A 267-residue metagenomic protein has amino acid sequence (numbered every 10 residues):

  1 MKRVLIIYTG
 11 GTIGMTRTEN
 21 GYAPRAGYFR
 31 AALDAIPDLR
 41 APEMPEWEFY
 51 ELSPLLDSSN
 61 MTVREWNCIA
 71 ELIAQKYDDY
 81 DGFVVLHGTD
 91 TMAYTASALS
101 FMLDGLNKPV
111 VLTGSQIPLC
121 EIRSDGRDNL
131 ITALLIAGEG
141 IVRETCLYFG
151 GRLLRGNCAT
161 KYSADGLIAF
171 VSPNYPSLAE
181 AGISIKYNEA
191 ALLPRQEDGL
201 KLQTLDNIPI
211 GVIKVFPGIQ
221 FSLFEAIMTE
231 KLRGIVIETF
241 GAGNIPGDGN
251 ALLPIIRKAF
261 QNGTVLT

Functional and structural regions predicted by a protein language model:
M1-Q75: ATP/NTP phosphate-donor binding region
K2, I7-G11, R17, F29-A41 (+3 more regions): Accessory alpha-helical/coil subdomains and C-terminal extensions that flank or cap enzyme catalytic cores
T9-T12, G88-T89, S115-P118, G150 (+1 more regions): Short, ordered loop/turn segments at secondary-structure junctions
G10-G11, V84, A133, G151 (+1 more regions): Buried hydrophobic positions in well-ordered alpha/beta secondary-structure cores of metabolic enzymes
N20-F29, T91, S97-V111, G126-T132 (+1 more regions): A glycine- and small-aliphatic-rich helix-loop capping segment at beta-alpha/alpha-beta transitions that lines
L72-Q75, G105, N250-T264: Catalytic-core regions built around general acid/base machinery
V85-K108, I245-I255: Short Gly/Thr/Asp-enriched flexible loops that form oxyanion-binding sites at enzyme active sites
L112-G182: Internal gly/pro-rich beta-alpha loop/helix module that stabilizes soluble enzyme cofactors or their anionic handles
